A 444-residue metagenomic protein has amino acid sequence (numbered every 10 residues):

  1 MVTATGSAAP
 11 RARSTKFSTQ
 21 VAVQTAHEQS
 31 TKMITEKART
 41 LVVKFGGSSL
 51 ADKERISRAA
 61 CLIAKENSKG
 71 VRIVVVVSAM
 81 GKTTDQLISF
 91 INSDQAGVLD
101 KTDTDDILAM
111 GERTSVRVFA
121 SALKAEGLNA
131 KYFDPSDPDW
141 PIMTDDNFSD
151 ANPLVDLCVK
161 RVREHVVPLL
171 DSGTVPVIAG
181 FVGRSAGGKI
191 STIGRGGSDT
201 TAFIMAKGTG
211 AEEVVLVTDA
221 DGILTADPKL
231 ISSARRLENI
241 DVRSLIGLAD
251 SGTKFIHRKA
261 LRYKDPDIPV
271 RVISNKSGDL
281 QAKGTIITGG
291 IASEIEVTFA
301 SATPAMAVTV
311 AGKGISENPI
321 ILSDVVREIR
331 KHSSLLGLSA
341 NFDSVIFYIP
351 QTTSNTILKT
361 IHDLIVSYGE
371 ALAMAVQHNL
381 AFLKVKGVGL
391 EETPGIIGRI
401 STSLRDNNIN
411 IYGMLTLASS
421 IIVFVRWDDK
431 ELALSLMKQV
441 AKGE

Functional and structural regions predicted by a protein language model:
V2, R13, T19-L261, P350 (+2 more regions): Nucleotide/pyrophosphate-binding catalytic subdomain
G6-S7, S14: Intrinsically disordered, low-complexity segments enriched in small polar residues
S78-T84, N275-T285: Terminal amphipathic helices with adjacent charged low-complexity linkers/tails
M80, D137, A220-D221, S277-G278 (+2 more regions): Conserved beta-strand edge residues that scaffold enzyme active sites
K283-E444: A conserved regulatory-domain signal marking ACT and ACT-like small-molecule sensing domains and adjacent regulatory
